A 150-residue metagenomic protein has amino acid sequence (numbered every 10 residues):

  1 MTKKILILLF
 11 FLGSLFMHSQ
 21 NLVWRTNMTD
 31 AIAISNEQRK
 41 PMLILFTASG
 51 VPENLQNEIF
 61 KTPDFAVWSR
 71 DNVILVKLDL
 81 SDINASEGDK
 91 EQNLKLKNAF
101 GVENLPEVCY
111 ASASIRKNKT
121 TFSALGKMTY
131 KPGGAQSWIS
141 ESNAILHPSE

Functional and structural regions predicted by a protein language model:
M1-L22: Bacterial Sec-dependent N-terminal signal peptides
L22-T26, T47, F65-K90: Thiol-based oxidoreductase modules, predominantly thioredoxin-like and allied folds used for disulfide exchange
W24-K40: A short beta-strand-turn-helix
N36-E37, V67-R70, F100-N104: Extracellular/periplasmic catalytic domains that process cell-envelope and extracellular macromolecules
Q38-P52, V108: Short active-site neighborhood of thiol/selenol oxidoreductases, capturing the structured segment around
S49-P52, L80-A85, E103, I115-K117: Solvent-exposed loop/turn segments at secondary-structure junctions within structured extracellular/periplasmic domains
E53-R70: Typically the conserved alpha-helix immediately C-terminal to a functionally engaged Cys/Sec in thioredoxin-like
A99-E150: Non-catalytic, surface beta->alpha helical segment in thiol-disulfide oxidoreductase systems
